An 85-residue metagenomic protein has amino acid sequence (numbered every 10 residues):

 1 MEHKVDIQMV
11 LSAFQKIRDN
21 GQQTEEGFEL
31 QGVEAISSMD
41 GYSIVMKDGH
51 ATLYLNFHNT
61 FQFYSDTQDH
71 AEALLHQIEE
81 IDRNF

Functional and structural regions predicted by a protein language model:
M1-S37: Negatively charged, low-complexity tracts enriched in Asp/Glu with abundant Ser/Thr
E2, I17, G41, V45-T52: Positively charged, low-complexity terminal tracts and the immediately adjacent first secondary-structure elements
I7, D69-F85: Mixed-charge, Lys/Arg-enriched low-complexity segments
A13-Q15, Y54, R83-N84: Localized chelating/binding microdomains that coordinate divalent metal ions or stabilize phosphate-bearing
Q23, I36-D40, D66, A73: Charge-rich, low-complexity amphipathic helices in intrinsically disordered tails/linkers adjacent to domains
E34-I36, V45, Y64: Residues in well-ordered beta-strands of folded domains
M39-S43, H58-T60: A generic structural signal for beta-strand entry/edge sites
D48-A73: Intrinsically disordered, low-complexity regulatory segments enriched in Ser/Thr/Pro and charged residues
